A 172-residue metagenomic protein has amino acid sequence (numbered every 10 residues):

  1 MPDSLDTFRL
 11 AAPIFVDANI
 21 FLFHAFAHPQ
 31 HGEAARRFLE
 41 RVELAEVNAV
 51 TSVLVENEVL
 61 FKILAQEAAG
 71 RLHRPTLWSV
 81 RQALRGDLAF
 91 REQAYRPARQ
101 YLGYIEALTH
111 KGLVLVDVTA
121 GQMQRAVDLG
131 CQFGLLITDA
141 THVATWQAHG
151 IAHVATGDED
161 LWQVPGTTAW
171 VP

Functional and structural regions predicted by a protein language model:
M1-E58, K62-R81, H149: Short, well-structured N-terminal submotif of metal-dependent ribonuclease cores
M1-R9, P13, L115-V116, Q132 (+1 more regions): Acidic, PIN/NYN-like endoribonuclease modules and their adjacent C-terminal/linker elements
V16, V50-T51, D117, I137 (+1 more regions): Short beta-strand scaffold positions
A18, V53, A120, T138-V143: Conserved glycosyltransferase catalytic-site signature
A27, V55, R91-C131: Acidic catalytic patch
A45-E46, K111, V164: Structured helix-beta-strand junction loops
E56-N57, M123, A148, L161: Alpha-helix N-cap/helix-start and coil->helix boundary motif
G70-R99: Charged, glycine/proline-rich intrinsically disordered loops and linkers
